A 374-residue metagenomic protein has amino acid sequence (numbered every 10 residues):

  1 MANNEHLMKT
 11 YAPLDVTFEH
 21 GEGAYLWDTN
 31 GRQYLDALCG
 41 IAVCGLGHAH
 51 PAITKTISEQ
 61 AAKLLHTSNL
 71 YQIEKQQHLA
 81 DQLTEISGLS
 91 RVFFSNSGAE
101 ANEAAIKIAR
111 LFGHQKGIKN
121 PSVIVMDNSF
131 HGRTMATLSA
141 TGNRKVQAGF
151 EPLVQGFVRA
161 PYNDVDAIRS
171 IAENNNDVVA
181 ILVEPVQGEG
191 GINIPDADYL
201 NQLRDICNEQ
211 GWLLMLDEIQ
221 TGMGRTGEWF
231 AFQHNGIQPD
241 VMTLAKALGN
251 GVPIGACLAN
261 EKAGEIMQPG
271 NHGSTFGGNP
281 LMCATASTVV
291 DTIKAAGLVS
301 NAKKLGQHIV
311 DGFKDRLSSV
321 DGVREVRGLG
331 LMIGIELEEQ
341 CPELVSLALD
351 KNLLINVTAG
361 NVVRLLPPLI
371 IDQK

Functional and structural regions predicted by a protein language model:
M1-K374: Conserved N-terminal phosphate-binding loop of PLP-dependent enzymes in the Aspartate aminotransferase
